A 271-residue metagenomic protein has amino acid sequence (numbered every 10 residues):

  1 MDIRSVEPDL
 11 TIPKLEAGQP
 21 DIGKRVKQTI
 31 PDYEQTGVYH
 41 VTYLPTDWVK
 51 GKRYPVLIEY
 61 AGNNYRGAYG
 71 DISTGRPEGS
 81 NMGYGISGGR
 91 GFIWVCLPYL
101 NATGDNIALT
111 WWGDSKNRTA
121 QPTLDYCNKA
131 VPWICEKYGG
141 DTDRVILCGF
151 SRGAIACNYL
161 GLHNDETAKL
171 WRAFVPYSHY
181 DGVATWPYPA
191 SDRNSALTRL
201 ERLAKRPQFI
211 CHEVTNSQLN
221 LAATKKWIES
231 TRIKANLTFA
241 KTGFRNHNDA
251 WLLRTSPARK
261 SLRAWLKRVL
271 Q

Functional and structural regions predicted by a protein language model:
M1-V56, F92, Y188, K226-W227 (+2 more regions): A domain-start/cap signature at the N-terminus of enzymes
Y33-T36, V49-R53, G85-R90, G140 (+2 more regions): Extracellular/periplasmic catalytic domains that process cell-envelope and extracellular macromolecules
V41, V56-Y60, I93-P98, R144-G149 (+3 more regions): Structural recognition of the beta-strand scaffold that forms the well-ordered cores of secreted hydrolase catalytic
T46-K52, L109-S151, D165: Gly/Ser-rich "nucleophile elbow"/oxyanion-hole loop immediately N-terminal to the catalytic nucleophile in hydrolases
K52-Y54, G67-S73, D105-L109, N158-L160 (+2 more regions): Short, solvent-exposed loop/turn and secondary-structure capping segments
V56, Y60-A130: Active-site machinery of serine-nucleophile hydrolases
A154-E166: Short glycine-enriched nucleophile-adjacent loop and the immediately C-terminal alpha-helix near the catalytic center
E166-R259, K267: The feature captures the conserved acid-bearing segment of alpha/beta-hydrolase catalytic domains
